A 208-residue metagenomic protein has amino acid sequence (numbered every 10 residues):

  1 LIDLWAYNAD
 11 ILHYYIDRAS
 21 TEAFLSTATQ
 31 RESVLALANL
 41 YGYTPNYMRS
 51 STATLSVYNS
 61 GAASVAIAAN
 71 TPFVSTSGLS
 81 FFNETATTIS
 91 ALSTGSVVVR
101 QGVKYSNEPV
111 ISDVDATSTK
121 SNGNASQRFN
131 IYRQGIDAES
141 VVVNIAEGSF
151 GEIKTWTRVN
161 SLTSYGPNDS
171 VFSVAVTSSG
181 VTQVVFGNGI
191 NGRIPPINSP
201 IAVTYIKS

Functional and structural regions predicted by a protein language model:
L1-S208: Signature of Asx- and small-polar-rich beta-strand/turn repeats characteristic of beta-solenoid architectures
